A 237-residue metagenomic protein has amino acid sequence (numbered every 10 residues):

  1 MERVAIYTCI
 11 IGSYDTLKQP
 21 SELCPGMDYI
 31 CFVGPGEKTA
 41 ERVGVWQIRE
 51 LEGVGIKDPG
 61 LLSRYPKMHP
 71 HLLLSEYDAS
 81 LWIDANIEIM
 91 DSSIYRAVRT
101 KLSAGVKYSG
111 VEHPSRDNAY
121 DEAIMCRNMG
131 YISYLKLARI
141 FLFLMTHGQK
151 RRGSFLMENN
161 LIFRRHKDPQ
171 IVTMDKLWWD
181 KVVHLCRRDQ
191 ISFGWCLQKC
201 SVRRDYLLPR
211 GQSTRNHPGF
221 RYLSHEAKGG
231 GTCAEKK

Functional and structural regions predicted by a protein language model:
M1-K237: Glycosyltransferase catalytic domains, chiefly GT-A lineage
